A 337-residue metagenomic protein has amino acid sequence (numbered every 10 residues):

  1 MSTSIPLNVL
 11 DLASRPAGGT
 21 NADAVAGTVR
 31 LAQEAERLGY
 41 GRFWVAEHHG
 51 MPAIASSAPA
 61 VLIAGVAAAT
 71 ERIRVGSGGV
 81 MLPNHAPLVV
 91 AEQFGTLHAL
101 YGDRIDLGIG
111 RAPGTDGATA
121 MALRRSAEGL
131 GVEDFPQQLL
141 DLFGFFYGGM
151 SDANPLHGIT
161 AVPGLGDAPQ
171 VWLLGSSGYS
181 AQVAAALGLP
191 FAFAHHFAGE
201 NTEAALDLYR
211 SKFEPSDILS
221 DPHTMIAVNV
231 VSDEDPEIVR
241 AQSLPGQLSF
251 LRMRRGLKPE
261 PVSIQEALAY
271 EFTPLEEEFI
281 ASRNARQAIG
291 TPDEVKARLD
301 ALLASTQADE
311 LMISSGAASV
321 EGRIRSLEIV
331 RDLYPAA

Functional and structural regions predicted by a protein language model:
M1-V75, A337: N-terminal beta1-alpha1-beta2 module of alpha/beta enzyme domains
S2, E36, I63-E71, H98-R104 (+3 more regions): Acidic (Asp/Glu)-rich catalytic clusters
S2-N21, P83-M150, F191, G199: Flexible, glycine-rich active-site loops centered on histidine and acidic residues that chelate a metal or position
L7, A35, G39, E47 (+6 more regions): Conserved, mostly hydrophobic/aromatic
L7-D11, F43-V45, V75-S77, I105-I109 (+4 more regions): Hydrophobic faces of well-ordered beta-strands that scaffold small-molecule active sites in alpha/beta enzyme cores
D11-A26, V80-L88, L165-G175, R283-P292: Active-site mouth loops of central-metabolism enzymes
E128-T160, N201-A308: An alpha-helical appendage that flanks or caps ligand/catalytic pockets
S177-E200, A205-L206: A conserved active-site cap/scaffold subdomain adjacent to cofactor or substrate pockets
